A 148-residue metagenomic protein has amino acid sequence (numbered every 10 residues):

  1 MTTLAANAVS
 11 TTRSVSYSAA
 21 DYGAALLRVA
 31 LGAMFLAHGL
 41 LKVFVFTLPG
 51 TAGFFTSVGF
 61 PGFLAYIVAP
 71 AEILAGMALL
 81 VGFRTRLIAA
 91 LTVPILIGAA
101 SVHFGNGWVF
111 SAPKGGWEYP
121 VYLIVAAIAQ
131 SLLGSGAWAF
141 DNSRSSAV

Functional and structural regions predicted by a protein language model:
M1-V43, G53, G62-P70, L74-V148: Extended, low-polarity transmembrane helix blocks
